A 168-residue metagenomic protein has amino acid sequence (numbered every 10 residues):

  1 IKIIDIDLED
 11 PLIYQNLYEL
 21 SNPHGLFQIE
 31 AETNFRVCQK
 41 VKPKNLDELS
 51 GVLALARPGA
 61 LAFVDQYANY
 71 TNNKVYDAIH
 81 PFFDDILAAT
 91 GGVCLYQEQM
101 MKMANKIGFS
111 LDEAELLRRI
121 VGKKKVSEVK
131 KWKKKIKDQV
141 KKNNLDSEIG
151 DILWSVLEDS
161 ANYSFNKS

Functional and structural regions predicted by a protein language model:
I1-K167: Mg2+-dependent phosphoryl-transfer active-site scaffold
